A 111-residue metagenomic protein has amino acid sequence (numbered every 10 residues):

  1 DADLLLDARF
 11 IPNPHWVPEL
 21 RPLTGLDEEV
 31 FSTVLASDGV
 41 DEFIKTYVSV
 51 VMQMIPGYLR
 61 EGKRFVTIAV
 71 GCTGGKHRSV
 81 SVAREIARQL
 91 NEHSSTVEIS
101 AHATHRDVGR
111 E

Functional and structural regions predicted by a protein language model:
D1-I68, N91, H105-E111: C-terminal accessory "lid"/substrate-recognition subdomains
R64-A87: Catalytic cysteine-centered active loop of the rhodanese-like fold, especially the PTP/DSP P-loop
A87-I99: Post-Walker A helix-loop "phosphate-sensing" segment adjacent to the P-loop in P-loop NTPases
H102: Residues lining hydrophobic/aromatic ligand-binding pockets adjacent to catalytic sites
